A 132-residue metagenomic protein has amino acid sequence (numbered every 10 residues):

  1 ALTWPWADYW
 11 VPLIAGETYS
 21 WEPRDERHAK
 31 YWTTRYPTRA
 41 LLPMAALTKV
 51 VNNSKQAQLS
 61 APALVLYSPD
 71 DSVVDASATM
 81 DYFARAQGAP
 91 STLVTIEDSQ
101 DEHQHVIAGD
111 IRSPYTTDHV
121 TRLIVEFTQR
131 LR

Functional and structural regions predicted by a protein language model:
A1-A45, A61: Hydrolase active-site cap/lid region
A40, A78, V120-I124: Stable alpha-helical elements in mature extracytoplasmic
T48-N52, A63, T128-L131: Sec/Tat-exported extracytoplasmic proteins
N53-A57: Surface-exposed acidic, glycine-flexible loop patches that form ligand/cofactor-binding and adhesion interfaces
L59, V65-Y67, D71: Short beta-strand/loop motif that positions the catalytic acidic residue of the alpha/beta-hydrolase fold
A61, V74-R85, T95: Short alpha-helix in the alpha/beta-hydrolase fold that links the catalytic acid
P90-T92: Short, conserved active-site loop motifs that form the nucleotide-linked donor/cofactor pocket
V94-R132: Catalytic active-site module of serine/aspartate enzymes centered on a nucleophile-bearing elbow/loop
